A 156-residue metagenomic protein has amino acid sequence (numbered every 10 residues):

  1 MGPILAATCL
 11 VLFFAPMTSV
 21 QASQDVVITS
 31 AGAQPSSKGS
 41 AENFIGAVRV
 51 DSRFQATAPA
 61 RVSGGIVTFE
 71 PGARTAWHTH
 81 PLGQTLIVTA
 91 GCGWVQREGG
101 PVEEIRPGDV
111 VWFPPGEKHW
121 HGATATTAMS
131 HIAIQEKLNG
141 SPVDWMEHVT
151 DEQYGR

Functional and structural regions predicted by a protein language model:
A6-M17: Bacterial N-terminal signal peptides
S19-R61, P142-R156: A short, N-terminal "cap"/entry segment at the start of jelly-roll beta-barrel domains of the cupin/DSBH fold
I66-E70, T79-V95, I134-E136: Short, conserved beta-strand element in jelly-roll/cupin
T75-W77, V95-Q96, K118-T124: Short beta-strand His + acidic residue motifs that chelate non-heme Fe in jelly-roll/DSBH and cupin folds
G99-G116: Short acidic-glycine-tyrosine-enriched beta hairpin
T126-W145: A short hydrophobic beta-strand segment most commonly corresponding to one strand of the jelly-roll/cupin
